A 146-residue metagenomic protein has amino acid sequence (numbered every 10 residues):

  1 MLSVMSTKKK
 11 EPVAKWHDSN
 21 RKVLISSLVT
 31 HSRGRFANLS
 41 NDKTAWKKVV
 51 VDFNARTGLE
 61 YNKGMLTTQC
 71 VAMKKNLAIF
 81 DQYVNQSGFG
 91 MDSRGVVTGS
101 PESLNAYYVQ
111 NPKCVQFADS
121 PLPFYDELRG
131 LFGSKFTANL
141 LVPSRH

Functional and structural regions predicted by a protein language model:
L2-L59, Q69-Q82: Eukaryotic helical DNA- and histone-tail-recognition domains of regulatory proteins
N54, Y61, T67-H146: Alpha-helical protein-interaction modules and their immediate flanks at structured-to-disordered junctions
